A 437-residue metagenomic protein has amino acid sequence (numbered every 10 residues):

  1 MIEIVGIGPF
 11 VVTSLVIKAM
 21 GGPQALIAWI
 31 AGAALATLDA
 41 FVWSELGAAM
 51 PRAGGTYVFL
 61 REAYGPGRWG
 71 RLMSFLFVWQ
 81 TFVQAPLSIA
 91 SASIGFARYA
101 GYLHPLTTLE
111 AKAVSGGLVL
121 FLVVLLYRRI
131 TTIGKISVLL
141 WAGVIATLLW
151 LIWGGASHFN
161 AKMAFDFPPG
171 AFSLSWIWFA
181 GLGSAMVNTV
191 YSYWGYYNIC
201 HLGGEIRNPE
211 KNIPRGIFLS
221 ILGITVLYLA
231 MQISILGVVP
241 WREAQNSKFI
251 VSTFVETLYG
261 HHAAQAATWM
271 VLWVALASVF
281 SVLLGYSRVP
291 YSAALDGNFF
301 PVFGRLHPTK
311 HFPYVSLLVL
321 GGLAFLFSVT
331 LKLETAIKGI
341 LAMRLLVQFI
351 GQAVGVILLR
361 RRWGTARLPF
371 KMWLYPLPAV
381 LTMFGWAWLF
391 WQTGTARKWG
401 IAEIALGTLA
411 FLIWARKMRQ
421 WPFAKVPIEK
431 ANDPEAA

Functional and structural regions predicted by a protein language model:
M1, L26, A34, P66-V83 (+6 more regions): Select transmembrane alpha-helical segments in multipass membrane proteins
L15, A28, T37-V119, V124-Y127 (+3 more regions): Hydrophobic transmembrane alpha-helices that form the core helical bundles of multi-pass secondary transporters
L26, L109-E110, L139-T268: Helix-loop-helix junctions that connect adjacent transmembrane segments in multi-pass membrane transporters
Y57-W69, A92-S115, T147, C200-E210 (+4 more regions): Helix-loop-helix connectors at the membrane interface of multi-pass transporters/channels
V58-P66, Y102-L106, P169-A171, G216-L283 (+1 more regions): TM-loop-TM module centered on a large, flexible mid-protein loop between adjacent transmembrane helices in multi-pass
A100, E110-A164, W194, I217-I221 (+3 more regions): Membrane-interface loop-to-helix entry segments
I136, V302-Y314, F349-K398, A424-K425: C-terminal membrane-solvent junction of multi-pass transporters and transport-like membrane proteins
W153-G154, M343-L345, M372-A437: A generic transmembrane alpha-helix motif of multi-pass inner-membrane proteins
